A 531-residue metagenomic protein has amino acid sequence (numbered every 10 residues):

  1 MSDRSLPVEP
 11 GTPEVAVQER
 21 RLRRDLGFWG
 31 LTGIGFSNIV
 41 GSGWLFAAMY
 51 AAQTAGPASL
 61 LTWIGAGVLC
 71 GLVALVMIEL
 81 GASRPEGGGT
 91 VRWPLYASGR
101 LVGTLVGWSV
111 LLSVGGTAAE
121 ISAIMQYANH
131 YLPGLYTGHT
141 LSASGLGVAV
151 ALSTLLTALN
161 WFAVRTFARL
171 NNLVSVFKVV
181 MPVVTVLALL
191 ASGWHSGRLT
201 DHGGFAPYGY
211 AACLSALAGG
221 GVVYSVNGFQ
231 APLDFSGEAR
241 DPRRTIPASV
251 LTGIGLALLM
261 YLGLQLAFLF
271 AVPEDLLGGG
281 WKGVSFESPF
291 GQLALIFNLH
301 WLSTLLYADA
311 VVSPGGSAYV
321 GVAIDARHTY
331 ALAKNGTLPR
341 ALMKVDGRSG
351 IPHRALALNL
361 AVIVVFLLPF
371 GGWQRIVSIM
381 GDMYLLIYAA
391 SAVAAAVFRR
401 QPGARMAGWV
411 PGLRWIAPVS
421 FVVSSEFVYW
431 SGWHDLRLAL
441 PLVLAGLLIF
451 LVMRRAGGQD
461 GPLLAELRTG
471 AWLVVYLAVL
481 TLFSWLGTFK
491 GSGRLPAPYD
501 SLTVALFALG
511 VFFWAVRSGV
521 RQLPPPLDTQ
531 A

Functional and structural regions predicted by a protein language model:
M1-M49, Q53-A58, G71-L75, G87 (+2 more regions): Membrane-interface "cap" regions at the ends of multi-pass membrane proteins
R4, V8, V15, L95 (+6 more regions): Helix-loop-helix connectors at the membrane interface of multi-pass transporters/channels
L26-L45, L152, L189-S192, F205-A271 (+1 more regions): Hydrophobic, membrane-embedded alpha-helices of multi-pass small-molecule transporters
Y50-T54, T62, G71-S153, T157-W161 (+5 more regions): Hydrophobic transmembrane alpha-helices that form the core helical bundles of multi-pass secondary transporters
R92-P94, G99, N129-L135, F205 (+3 more regions): TM-loop-TM module centered on a large, flexible mid-protein loop between adjacent transmembrane helices in multi-pass
S144-H195, N227, V250-I254, M380-A390 (+2 more regions): Membrane-interface loop-to-helix entry segments
V176-G204, Q265-E274, V393-A404, A456-G458: Hydrophobic alpha-helical segments and their helix-loop junctions in multi-pass secondary transporters
D346, Y388-L482, A531: C-terminal membrane-solvent junction of multi-pass transporters and transport-like membrane proteins
